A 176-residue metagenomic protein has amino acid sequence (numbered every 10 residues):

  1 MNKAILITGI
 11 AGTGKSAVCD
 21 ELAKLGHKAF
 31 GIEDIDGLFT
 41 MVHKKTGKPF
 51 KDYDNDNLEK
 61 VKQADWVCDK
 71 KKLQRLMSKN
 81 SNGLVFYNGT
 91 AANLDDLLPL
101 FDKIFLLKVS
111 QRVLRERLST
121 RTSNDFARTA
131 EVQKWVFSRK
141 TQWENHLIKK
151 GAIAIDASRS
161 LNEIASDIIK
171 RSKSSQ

Functional and structural regions predicted by a protein language model:
G9: The Walker A (P-loop) glycine that initiates the GxxxxGKT/S ATP-binding motif of P-loop NTPases
T13: ATP-binding Walker
S16: Walker A/P-loop
D20-K71: Conserved substrate/cofactor phosphate-moiety recognition/catalytic segment in nucleotide-dependent phosphotransferases
K60-L100, K108: Glycine-rich phosphate-binding loop used to anchor ATP phosphates in small-molecule kinases, encompassing both
L94, T120-D167, S175: Small-molecule kinase domains that catalyze NTP-dependent phosphoryl transfer to phosphate-bearing small molecules
L100-R121: Conserved phosphate-donor/acceptor-positioning beta-strand/loop module used by diverse small-molecule
